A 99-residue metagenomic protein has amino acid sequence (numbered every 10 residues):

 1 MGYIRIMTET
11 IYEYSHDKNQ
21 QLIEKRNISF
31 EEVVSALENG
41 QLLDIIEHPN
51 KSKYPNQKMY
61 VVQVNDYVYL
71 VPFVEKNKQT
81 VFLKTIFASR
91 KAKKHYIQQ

Functional and structural regions predicted by a protein language model:
M1-Q99: Ribonuclease/tRNase effector modules and their secretory precursors
